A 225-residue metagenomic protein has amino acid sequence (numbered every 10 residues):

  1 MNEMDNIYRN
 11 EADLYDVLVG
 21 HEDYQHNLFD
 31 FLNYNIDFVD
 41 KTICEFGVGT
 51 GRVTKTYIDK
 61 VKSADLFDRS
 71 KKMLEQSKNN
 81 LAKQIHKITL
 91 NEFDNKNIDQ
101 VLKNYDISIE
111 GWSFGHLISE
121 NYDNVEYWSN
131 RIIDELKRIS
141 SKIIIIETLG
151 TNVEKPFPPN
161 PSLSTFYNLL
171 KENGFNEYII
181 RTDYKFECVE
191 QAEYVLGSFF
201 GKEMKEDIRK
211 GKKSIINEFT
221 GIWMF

Functional and structural regions predicted by a protein language model:
M1-F38: Conserved class I S-adenosyl-L-methionine
C44-I98: Class I SAM-dependent methyltransferase SAM/SAH-binding core
T50, N176-F225: Conserved Class I S-adenosyl-L-methionine
F67, I146, A192: The conserved SAM/SAH-binding core of class I Rossmann-like methyltransferase domains, concentrating on the hydrophobic
I109: A conserved beta-strand element that flanks and buttresses the S-adenosyl-L-methionine
W112-L117, E147: Short catalytic micro-motifs in class I SAM-dependent methyltransferases
L117-E135: A short, conserved alpha-helix within the catalytic core of class I
K142-L169: Conserved class I S-adenosyl-L-methionine
